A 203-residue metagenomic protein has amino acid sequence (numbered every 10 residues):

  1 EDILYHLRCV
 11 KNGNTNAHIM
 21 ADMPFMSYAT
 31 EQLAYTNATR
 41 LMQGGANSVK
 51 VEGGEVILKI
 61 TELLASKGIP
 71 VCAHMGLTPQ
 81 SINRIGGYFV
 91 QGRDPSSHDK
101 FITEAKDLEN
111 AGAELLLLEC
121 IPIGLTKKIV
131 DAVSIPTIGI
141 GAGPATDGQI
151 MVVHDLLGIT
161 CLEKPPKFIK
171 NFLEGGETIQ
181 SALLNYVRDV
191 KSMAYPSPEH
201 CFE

Functional and structural regions predicted by a protein language model:
E1-E203: Alpha/beta enzyme core
